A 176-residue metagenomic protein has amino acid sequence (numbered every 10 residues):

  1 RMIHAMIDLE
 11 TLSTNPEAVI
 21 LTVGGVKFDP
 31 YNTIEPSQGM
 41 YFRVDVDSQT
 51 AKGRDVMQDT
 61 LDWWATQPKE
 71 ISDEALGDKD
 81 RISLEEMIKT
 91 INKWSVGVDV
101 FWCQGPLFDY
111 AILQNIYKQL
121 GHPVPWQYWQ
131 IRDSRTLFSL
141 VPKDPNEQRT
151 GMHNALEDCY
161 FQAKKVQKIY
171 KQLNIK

Functional and structural regions predicted by a protein language model:
R1-M2: Short, Lys/Arg-enriched N-terminal segments with co-localized hydrophobic residues within the first ~10-30 amino acids
A5, E10-C103: Conserved non-catalytic scaffold segment of RNase H-like nuclease domains
E10-L12, V26, G105-P106, A111 (+2 more regions): Anionic group-transfer/hydrolysis microenvironments
P16-A18, V141, V166: Short, function-defining helix-loop hinge/capping sites that tune catalysis or transport
T90-K93, A111, N115, S139 (+2 more regions): Residue-level signal for well-ordered alpha-helical scaffold segments within enzymatic catalytic domains
N92-S95, L107-Y128: Substrate-recognition/cap helix-loop segment adjacent to the acidic, metal-dependent catalytic center of Asp-based
V100-P106, A111-I112, D144-K176: Acidic, Mg2+-coordinating catalytic module of metal-dependent nucleases/exonucleases that use a two-metal-ion mechanism
P125-P145: Short, flexible loop segments at boundaries between secondary-structure elements
